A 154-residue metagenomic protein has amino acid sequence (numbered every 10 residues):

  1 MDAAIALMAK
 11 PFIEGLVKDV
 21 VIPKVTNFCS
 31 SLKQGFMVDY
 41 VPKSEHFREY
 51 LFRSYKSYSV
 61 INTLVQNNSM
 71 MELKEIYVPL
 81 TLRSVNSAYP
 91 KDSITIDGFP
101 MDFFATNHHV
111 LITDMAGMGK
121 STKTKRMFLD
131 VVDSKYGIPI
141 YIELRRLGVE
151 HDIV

Functional and structural regions predicted by a protein language model:
M1-V154: P-loop NTP-binding cores centered on the Walker
